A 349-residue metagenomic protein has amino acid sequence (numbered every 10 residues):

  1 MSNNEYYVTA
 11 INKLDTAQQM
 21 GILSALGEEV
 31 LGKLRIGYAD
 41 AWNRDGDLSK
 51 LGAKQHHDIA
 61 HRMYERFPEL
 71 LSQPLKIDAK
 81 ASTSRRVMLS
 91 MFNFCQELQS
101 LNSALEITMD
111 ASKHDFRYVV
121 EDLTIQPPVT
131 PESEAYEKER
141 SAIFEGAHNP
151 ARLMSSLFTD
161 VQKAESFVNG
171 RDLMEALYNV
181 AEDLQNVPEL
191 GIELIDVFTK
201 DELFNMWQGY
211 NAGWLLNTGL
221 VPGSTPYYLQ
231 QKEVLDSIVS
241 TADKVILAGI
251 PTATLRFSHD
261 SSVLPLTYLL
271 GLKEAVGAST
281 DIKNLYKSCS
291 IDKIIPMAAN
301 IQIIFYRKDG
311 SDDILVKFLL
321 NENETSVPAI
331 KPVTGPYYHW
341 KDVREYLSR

Functional and structural regions predicted by a protein language model:
M1-D78, S82-T254, S258-R349: Signature for phosphate-centric chemistry
